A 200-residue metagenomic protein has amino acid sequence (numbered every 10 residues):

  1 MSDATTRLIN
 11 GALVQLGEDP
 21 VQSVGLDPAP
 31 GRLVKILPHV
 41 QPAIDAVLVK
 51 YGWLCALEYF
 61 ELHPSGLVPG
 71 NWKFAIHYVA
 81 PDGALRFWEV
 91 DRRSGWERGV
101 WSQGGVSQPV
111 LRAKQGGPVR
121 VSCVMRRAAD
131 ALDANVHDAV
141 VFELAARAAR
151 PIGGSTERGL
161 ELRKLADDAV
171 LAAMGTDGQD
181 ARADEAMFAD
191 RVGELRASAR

Functional and structural regions predicted by a protein language model:
M1-G25, S198-R200: Short, intrinsically disordered N-terminal pre-domain segments
D3-A4, P30, D190: Secondary-structure junction/capping motif
R7-L8, R93-R200: Internal mixed-charge
E18, L26, E58-L62: An acidic- and aromatic-residue-enriched active-site/binding cleft used to recognize and process polar
D27-V47, R158-G175: Short secondary-structure subsegments characteristic of cysteine-rich extracellular domains
L33-G105, L132-A148, I152: Divalent metal-cofactor coordination and adjacent catalytic microenvironments
